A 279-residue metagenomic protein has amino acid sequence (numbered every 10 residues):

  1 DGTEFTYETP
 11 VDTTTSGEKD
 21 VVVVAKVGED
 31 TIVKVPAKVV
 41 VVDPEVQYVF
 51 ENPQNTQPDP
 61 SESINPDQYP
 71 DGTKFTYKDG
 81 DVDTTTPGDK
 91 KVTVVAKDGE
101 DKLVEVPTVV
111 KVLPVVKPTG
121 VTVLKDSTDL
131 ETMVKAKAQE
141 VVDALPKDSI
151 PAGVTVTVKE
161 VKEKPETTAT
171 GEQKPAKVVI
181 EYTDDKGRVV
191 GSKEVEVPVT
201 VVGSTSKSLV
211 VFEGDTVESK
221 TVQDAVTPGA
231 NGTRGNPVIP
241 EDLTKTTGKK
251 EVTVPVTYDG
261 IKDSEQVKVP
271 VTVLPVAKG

Functional and structural regions predicted by a protein language model:
D1, K38-T73, K111-A152, P198-T233 (+1 more regions): Solvent-exposed, low-complexity, repeat-rich "mucin-like" stalks and linkers
G2-T31, Y69-V110, D148-K186, G229-V271: Serine/threonine-rich, repeat-prone extracellular segments and beta-strand-based repeat modules of secreted/surface
